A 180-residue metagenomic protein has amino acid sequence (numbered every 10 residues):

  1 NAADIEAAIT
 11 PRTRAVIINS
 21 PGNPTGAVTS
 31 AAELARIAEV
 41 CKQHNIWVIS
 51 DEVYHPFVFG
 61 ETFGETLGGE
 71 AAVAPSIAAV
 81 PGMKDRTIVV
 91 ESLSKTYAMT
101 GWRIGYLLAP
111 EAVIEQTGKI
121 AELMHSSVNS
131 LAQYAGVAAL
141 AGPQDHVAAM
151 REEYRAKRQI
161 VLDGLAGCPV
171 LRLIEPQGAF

Functional and structural regions predicted by a protein language model:
N1-G64: Active-site phosphate-binding strand-loop segment of PLP-dependent enzymes
L34, C41, A121, R151 (+1 more regions): Short amphipathic alpha-helical/adjacent loop interface patches that line ligand and macromolecule-binding sites
L67-G69: Short Gly/Ser/Thr- and charged-rich N-terminal loops/segments that act as flexible capping/hinge elements
V80-Q116, V128-L131: Active-site PLP attachment segment
E111-Q116, S130-E152, L162-P169: Amphipathic alpha-helix from the class-I
I120-N129, V170-R172: Glycine/threonine-rich helix-loop capping motifs at alpha-helix boundaries
V137, Y154-L162, L173-F180: Conserved glycine-rich beta-strand-loop-beta hairpin in the small C-terminal domain of fold type I
